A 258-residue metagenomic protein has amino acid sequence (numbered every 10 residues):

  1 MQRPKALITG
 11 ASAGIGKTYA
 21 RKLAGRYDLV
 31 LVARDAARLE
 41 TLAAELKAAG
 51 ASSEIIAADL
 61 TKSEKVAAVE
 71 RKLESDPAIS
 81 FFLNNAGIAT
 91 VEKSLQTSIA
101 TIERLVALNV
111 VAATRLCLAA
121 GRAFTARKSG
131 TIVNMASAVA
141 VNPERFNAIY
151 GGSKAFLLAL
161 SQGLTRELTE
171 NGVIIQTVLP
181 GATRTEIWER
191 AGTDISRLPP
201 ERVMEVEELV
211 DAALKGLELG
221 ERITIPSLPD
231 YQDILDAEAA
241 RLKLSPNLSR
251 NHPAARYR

Functional and structural regions predicted by a protein language model:
G10-A13: Conserved glycine-rich cofactor-binding loop
R26-T41: Conserved glycine-rich Rossmann-like NAD(P)H-binding loop of the short-chain dehydrogenase/reductase
A36-A37, A57-A68, I99: The beta1-alpha1 cofactor-binding region of Rossmann-like NAD(H)/NADP(H)-dependent oxidoreductases
K93-R104: Substrate-binding pocket helix/loop in short-chain dehydrogenase/reductase
C117, S153: Active-site helix of classical SDR
S137: Residue(s) in the substrate-gating loop at a strand-loop-helix junction that position the organic substrate next
T177, T193-D233: C-terminal helical subdomain
